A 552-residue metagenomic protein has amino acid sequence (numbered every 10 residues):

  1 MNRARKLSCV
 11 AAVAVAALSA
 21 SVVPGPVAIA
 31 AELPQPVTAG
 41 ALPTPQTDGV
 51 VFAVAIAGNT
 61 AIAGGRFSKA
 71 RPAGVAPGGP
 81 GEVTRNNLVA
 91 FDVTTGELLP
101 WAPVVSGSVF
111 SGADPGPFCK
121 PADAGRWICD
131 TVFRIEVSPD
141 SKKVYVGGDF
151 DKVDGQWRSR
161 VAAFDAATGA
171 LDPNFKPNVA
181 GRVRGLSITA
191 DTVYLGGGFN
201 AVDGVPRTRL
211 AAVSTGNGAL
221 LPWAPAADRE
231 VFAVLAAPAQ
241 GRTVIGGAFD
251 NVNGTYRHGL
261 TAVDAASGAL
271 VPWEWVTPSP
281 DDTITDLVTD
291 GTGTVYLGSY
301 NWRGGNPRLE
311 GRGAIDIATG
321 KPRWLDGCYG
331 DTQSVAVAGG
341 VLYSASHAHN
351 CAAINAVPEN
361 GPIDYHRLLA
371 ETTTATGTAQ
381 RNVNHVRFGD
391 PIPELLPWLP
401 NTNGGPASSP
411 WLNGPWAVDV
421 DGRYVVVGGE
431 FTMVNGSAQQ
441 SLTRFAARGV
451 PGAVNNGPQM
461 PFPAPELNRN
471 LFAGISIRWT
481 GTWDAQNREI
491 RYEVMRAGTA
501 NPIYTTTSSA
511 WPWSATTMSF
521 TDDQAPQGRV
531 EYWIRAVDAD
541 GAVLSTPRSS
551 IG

Functional and structural regions predicted by a protein language model:
M1-A11: Bacterial N-terminal signal peptides that target proteins for export
K6-S8, S19, P26-G552: Extracytoplasmic surface signature
A11-S21: Bacterial N-terminal signal peptides
